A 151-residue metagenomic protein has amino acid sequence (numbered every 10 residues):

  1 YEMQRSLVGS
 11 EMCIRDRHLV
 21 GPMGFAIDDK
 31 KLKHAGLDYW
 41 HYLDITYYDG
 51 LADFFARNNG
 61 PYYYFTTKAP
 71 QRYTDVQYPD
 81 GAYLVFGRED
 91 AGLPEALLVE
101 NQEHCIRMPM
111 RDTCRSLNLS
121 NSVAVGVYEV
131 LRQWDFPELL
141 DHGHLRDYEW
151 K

Functional and structural regions predicted by a protein language model:
Y1-G9, C13-I14: Single conserved hydrophobic/aromatic residue that forms the stacking wall/gate of nucleotide- or nucleobase-binding
S10, V85, S122: Conserved RecA-like P-loop NTPase ATPase core
D16-K31: PIN/NYN-family metal-dependent endoribonuclease catalytic core
H18, T46, Y63, H104-I106: Hydrophobic/aromatic beta-strand patches that form the interior of the parallel beta-sheet core in alpha/beta enzyme
V20-P22, L43, I106-D112: Short beta->alpha connector loops at strand-helix junctions that form conserved, small/polar/Pro-enriched
D29-E95: S-adenosyl-L-methionine/SAH cofactor-binding core of RNA-modifying enzymes
E100-K151: Structured adenosyl-cofactor binding patch, chiefly the S-adenosyl-L-methionine
